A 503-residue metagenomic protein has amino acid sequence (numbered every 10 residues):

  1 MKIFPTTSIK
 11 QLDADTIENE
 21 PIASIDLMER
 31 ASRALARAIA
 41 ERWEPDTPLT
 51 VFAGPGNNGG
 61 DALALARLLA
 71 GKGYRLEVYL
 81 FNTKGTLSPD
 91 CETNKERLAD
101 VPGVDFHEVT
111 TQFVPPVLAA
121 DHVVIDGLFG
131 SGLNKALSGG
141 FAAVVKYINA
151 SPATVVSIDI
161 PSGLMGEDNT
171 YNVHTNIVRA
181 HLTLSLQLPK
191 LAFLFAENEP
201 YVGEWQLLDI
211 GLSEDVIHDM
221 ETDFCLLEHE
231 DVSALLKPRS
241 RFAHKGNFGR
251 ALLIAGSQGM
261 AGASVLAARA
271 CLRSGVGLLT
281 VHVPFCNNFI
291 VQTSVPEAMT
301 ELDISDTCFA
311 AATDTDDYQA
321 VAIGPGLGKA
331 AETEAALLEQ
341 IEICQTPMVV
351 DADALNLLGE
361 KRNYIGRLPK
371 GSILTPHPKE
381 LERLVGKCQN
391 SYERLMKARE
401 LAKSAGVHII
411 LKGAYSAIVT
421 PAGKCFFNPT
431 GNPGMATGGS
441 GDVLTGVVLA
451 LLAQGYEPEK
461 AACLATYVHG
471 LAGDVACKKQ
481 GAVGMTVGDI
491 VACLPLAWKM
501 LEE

Functional and structural regions predicted by a protein language model:
M1-N82, S88, L182, F193-V349 (+2 more regions): Small-residue (G/A/S/T)-rich helix-start motifs and N-terminal tracts that mark the onset
A36-L128, A136-I158, C344: Nucleotide and nucleotide-moiety/phosphate-recognizing core
P89-D90, A136-S138, N169-T170, V385-Q389: Short, solvent-exposed loop/turn segments at secondary-structure boundaries
A99-D105, D168-N176, A312-T315: Intrinsically disordered, low-complexity coil segments
V104-T111, S138, G163-D168, V232-K237 (+2 more regions): Short gly/ser/thr-rich secondary-structure transition/capping motifs
D121-V123, L128-T222: Internal gly/pro-rich beta-alpha loop/helix module that stabilizes soluble enzyme cofactors or their anionic handles
I125, F129, S162, A354-N356 (+2 more regions): Short, glycine/acidic-enriched loop or turn micro-motifs at the edges of active sites
